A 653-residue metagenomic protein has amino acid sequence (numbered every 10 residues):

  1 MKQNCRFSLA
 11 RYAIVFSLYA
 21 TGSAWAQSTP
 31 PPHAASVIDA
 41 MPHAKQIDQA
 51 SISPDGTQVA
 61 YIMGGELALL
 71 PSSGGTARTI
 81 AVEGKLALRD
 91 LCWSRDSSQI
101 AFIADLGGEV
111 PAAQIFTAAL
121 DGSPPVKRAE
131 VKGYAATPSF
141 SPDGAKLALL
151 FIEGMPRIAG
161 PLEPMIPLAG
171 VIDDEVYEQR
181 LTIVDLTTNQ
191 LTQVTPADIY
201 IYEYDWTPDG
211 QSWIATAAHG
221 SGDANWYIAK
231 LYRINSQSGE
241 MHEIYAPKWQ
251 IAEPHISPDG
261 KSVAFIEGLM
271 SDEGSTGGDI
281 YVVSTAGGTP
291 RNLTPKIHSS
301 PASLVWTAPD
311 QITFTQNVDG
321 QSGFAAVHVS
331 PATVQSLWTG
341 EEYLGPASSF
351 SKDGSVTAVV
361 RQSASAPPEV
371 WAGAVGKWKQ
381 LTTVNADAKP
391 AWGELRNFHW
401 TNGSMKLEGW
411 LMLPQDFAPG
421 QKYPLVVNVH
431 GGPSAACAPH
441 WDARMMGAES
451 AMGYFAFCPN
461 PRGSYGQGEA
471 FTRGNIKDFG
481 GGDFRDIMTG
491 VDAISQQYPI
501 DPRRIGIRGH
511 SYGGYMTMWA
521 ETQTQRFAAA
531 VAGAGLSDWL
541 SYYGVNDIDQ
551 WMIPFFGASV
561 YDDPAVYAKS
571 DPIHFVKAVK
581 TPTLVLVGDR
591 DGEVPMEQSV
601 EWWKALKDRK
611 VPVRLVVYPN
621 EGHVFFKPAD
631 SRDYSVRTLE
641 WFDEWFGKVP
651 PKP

Functional and structural regions predicted by a protein language model:
S36-M41, A77-A81, V126-A129, Q190-T195 (+3 more regions): A short beta-strand motif characteristic of beta-propeller blades
D39-E66: Beta-strand-rich domains and repeat architectures in extracellular enzymes and scaffolds, especially beta-propellers
P54-D55, R95-D96, P142-D143, P208-D209 (+3 more regions): Residue-level detector of Asp-centered blade-edge/turn motifs that repeat once per structural unit in beta-propeller
V59, S97-A101, G144-L147, W213-I214 (+3 more regions): Hydrophobic beta-strand positions that form the internal "hydrophobic ladder" of WD40/Gbeta-like beta-propeller blades
I62-A68, A81-L88, A101-F116, E130-A136 (+10 more regions): A flexible loop/linker signature enriched in serine peptidases of the S9 family
P71-G75, A119-S123, D185-N189, N235-G239 (+3 more regions): Short loop/turn segments that connect beta-strands within beta-propeller blades
P346-P653: Serine-hydrolase catalytic core recognition
